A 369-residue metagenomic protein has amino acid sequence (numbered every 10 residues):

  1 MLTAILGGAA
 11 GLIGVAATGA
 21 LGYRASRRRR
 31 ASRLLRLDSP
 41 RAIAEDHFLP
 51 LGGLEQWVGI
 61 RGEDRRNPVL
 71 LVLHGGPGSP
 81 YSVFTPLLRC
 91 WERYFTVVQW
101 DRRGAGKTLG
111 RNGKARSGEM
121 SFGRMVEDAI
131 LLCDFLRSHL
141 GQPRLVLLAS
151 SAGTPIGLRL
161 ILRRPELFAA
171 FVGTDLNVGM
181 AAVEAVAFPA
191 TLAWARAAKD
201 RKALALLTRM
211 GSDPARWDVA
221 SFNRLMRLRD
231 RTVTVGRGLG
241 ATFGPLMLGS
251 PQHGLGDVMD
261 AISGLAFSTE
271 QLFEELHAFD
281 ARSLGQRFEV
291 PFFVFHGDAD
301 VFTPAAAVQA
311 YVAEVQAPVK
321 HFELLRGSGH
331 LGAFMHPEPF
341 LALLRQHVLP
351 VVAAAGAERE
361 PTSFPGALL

Functional and structural regions predicted by a protein language model:
G78-R89: The serine-hydrolase catalytic nucleophile loop
E92-G110: Conserved alpha/beta-hydrolase
R124-R144: Conserved acidic catalytic loop of the alpha/beta-hydrolase fold
E166-P214: A catalytic-pocket lid/entrance helix-loop region that shapes and gates access to the active site across common
A193, A198-S283, V290: Alpha/beta-hydrolase
F288, V294-H296, D300: Short beta-strand/loop motif that positions the catalytic acidic residue of the alpha/beta-hydrolase fold
V301-A307: Conserved alpha/beta-hydrolase "acid-adjacent" motif
S328-L341: Catalytic histidine-centered segment of alpha/beta-hydrolase-like enzymes
